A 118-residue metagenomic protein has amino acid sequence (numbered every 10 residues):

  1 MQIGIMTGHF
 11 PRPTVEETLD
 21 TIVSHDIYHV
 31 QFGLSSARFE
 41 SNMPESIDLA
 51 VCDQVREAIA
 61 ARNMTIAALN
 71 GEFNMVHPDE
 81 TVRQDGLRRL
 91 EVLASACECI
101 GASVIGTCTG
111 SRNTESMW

Functional and structural regions predicted by a protein language model:
Q2-G8, Y28-F32, I66-G71, I105-T107: Hydrophobic faces of well-ordered beta-strands that scaffold small-molecule active sites in alpha/beta enzyme cores
G8-E17, S36-A50, N74-P78, N113-M117: Acidic-and-aromatic substrate-binding clefts and catalytic sites of carbohydrate-active enzymes
E16-A37, I100-V104: Catalytic domains of carbohydrate-active enzymes, especially glycoside hydrolases
E16-E17, D53, A58-A61, V76-W118: Active-site acidic/histidine proton-transfer and metal-coordination neighborhood in alpha/beta enzyme cores
I22, D48-L49, D85-G86: Short, hinge-like loop/turn segments at secondary-structure boundaries
H25, H29, G33-S36, A58 (+2 more regions): Generic N-terminal helix/loop capping motif
R38-E45, N63-N70, G101-C108: Low-complexity, flexible helical/coil segments
L49-G71: Alpha-helix-loop-beta-strand connector modules within alpha/beta enzyme cores
